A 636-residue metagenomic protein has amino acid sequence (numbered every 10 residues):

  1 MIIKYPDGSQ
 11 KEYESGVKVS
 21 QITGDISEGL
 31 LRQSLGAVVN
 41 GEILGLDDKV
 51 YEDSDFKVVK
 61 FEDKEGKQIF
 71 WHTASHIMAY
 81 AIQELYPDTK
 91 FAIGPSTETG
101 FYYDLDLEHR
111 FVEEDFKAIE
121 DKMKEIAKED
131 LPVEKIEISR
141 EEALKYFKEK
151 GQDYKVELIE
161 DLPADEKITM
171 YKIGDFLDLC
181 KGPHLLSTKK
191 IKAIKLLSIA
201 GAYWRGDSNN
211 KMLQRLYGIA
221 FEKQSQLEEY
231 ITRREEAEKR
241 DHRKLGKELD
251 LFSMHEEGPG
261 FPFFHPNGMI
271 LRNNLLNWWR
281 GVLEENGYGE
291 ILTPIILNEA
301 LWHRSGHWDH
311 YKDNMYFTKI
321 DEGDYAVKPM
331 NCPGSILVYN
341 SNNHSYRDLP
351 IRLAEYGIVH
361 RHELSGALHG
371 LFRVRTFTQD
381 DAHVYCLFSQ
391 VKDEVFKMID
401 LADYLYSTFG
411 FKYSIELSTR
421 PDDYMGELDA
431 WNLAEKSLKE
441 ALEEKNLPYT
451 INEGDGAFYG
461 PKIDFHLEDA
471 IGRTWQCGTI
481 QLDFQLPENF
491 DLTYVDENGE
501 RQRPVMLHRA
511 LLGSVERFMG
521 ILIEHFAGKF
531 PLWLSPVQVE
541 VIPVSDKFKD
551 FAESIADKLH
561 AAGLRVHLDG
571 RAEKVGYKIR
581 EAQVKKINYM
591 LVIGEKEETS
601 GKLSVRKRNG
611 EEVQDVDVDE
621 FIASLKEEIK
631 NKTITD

Functional and structural regions predicted by a protein language model:
M1-A92, T97-D636: NTP/phosphate- and nucleic-acid-binding module
